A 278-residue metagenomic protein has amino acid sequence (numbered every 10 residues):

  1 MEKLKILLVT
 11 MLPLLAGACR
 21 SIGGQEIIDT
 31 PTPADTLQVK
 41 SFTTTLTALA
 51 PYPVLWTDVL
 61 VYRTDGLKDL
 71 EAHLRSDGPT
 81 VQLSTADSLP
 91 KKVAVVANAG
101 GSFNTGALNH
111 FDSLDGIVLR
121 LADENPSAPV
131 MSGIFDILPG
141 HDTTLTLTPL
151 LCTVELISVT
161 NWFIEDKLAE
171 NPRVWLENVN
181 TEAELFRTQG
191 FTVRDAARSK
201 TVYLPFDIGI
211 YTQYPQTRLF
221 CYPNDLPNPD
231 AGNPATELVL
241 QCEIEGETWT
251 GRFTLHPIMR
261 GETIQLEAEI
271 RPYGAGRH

Functional and structural regions predicted by a protein language model:
M1-K5: Positively charged n-region of N-terminal signal peptides that target proteins for export
I6-L14: Sec-dependent N-terminal signal peptides
L7-L8, V154, F163, A183: A broad, structure-centric signal for solvent-exposed, well-ordered loop/edge residues that line or flank functional
G17-A18: C-terminal motif of bacterial Sec signal peptides marking the signal peptidase cleavage site
S21, E26-F163: Short, low-hydrophobicity acidic/polar segments
Q25-T32, H256-H278: Short, polar/proline-rich extracytoplasmic segments that appear immediately after membrane translocation
T47-L108, N161-E262: Tryptophan-paired
